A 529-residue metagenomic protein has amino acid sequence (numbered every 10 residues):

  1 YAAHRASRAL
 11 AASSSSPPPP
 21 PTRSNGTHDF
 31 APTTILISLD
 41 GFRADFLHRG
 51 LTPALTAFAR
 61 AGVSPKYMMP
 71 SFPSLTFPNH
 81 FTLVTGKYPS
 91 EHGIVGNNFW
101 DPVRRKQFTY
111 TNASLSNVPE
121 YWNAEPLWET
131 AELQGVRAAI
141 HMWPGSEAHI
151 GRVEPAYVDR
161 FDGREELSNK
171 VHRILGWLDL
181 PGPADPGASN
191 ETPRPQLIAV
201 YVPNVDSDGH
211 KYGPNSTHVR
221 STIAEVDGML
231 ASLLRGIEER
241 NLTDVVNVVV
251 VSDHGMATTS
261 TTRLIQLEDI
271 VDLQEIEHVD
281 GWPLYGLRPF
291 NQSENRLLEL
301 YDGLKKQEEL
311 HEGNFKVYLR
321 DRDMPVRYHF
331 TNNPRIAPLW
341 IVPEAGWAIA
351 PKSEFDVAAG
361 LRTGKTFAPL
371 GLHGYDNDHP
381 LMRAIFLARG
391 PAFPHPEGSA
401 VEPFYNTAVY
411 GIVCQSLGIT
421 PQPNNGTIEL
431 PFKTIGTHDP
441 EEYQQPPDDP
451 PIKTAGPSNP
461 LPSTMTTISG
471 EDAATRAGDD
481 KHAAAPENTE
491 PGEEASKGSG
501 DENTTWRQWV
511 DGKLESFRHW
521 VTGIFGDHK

Functional and structural regions predicted by a protein language model:
A3-R8, G86-G213: His/Asp/Glu-rich, glycine-adjacent segments that coordinate divalent cations and/or stabilize oxyanion chemistry on
D45-H92: Short, structured active-site-proximal loop/turn typified by the sulfatase FGly-forming signature C/S-X-P-X-R
K66-V84, H141-H149, G426-K433: Short, solvent-exposed turn/loop segments enriched in Gly/Ser/Thr/Pro and often Arg
E165-H172, G182-D185, V205-V246, V413: A long, amphipathic alpha-helix that forms part of the scaffold/cap immediately adjacent to metal-dependent active
V245, S252-N291, D449: Acidic/histidine-rich catalytic neighborhood
D280-I412: Active-site neighborhoods of enzymes that stabilize oxyanions during catalysis
E312-I336, T420-I452: Polar, surface-exposed loop/tail segments that function as active-site lids or cofactor/substrate-recognition elements
L339, T454-K529: Phosphate/adenylate-binding glycine loop and adjacent helical scaffold
